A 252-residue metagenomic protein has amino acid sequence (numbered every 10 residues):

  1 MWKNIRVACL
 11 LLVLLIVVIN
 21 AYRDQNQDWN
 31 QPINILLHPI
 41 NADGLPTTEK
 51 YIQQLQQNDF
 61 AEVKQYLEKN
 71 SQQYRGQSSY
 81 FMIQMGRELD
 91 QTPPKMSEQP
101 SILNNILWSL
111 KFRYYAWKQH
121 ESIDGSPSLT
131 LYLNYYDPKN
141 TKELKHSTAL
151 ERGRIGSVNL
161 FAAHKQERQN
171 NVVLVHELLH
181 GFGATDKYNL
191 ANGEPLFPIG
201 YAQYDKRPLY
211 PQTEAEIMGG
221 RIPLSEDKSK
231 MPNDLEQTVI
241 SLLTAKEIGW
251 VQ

Functional and structural regions predicted by a protein language model:
M1-I5, L10-V17, S147-E151, G156 (+2 more regions): Metalloprotease/metallohydrolase-associated module, dominated by Zn2+-dependent proteases
W2-L10, L15-D124, Y135: Propeptide-to-catalytic entry region of secreted or membrane-anchored zinc metalloproteases
P39-N41, Y135-D137, A162, D186 (+1 more regions): A mature extracytoplasmic/lumenal domain signature
G44-K50, N140-T141, S225-S229: Short, solvent-exposed loop/turn elements at domain surfaces
T47-D59, L150, A162-N171, Y210: Extracytoplasmic/periplasmic, Sec-exported soluble proteins
D59, V63, N170-L174, M231: Stable alpha-helical elements in mature extracytoplasmic
E88-V172, N189, G193: Acidic/His-rich structured neighborhood in mature extracellular/periplasmic domains
Q169-K187: Active-site recognition of the HExxH zinc-binding catalytic motif
